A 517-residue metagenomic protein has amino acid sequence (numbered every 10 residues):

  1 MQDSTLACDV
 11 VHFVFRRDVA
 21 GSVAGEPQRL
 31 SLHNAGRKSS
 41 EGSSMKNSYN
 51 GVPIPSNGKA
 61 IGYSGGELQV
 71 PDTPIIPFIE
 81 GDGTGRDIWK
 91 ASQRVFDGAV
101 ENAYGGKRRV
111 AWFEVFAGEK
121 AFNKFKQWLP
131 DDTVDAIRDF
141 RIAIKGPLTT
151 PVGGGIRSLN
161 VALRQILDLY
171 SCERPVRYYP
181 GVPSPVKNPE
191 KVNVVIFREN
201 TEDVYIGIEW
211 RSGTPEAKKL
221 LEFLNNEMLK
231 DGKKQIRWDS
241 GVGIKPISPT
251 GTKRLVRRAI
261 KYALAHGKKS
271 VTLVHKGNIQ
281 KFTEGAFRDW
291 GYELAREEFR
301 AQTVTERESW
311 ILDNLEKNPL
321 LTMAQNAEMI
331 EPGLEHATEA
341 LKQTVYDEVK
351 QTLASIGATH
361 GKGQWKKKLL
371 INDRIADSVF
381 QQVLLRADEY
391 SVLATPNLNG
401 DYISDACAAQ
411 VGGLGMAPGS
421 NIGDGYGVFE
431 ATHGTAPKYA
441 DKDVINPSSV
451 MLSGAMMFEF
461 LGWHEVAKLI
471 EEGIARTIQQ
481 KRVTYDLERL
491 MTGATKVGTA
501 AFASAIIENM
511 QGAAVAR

Functional and structural regions predicted by a protein language model:
Q2, L30-L32, K38: Short, low-complexity intrinsically disordered segments enriched in A/P/G/S/L with frequent Arg, especially at protein
K46-S56, A60-I61, E119-F122, F380-R482: Glycine-rich phosphate/nucleotide-binding loop
G51-G106: N-terminal phosphate-binding or glycine-rich loops at protein starts, especially the Walker A/P-loop of NTPases
P71, F78-I79, G83-A91, D231-R374: Glycine-rich phosphate/diphosphate-binding loop of Rossmann-like nucleotide-binding domains
D82-G85, R141, F197, A259 (+4 more regions): Buried hydrophobic positions in well-ordered alpha/beta secondary-structure cores of metabolic enzymes
G105-L129: N-terminal beta-loop-helix "entrance" segment that forms/cooperates in small-molecule cofactor or anionic ligand
K120-K230, G241-V242, N397-Y402: N-terminal glycine-rich phosphate/adenylate-binding segment common to multiple enzyme folds
A136-T150, P319-Y426, M510-G512: Glycine-rich phosphate-binding loop
